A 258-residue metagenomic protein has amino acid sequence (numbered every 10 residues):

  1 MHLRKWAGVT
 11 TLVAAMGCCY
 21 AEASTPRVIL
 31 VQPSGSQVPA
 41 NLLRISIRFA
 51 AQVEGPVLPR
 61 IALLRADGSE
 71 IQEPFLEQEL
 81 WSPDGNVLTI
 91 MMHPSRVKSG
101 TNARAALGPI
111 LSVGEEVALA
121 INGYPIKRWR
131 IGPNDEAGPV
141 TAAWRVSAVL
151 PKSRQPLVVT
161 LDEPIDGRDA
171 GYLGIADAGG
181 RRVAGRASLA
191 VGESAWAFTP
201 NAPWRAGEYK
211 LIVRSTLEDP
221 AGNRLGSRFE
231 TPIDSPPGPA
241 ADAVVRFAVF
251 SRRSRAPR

Functional and structural regions predicted by a protein language model:
M1, M16, M91-M92: Detector for methionine-enriched segments
M1-T10: Bacterial N-terminal signal peptides that target proteins for export
V9-G17: Bacterial N-terminal signal peptides
E22-R258: Acidic, low-complexity Ser/Thr/Gly/Pro-rich repeat segments typical of extracellular/periplasmic and surface-exposed
